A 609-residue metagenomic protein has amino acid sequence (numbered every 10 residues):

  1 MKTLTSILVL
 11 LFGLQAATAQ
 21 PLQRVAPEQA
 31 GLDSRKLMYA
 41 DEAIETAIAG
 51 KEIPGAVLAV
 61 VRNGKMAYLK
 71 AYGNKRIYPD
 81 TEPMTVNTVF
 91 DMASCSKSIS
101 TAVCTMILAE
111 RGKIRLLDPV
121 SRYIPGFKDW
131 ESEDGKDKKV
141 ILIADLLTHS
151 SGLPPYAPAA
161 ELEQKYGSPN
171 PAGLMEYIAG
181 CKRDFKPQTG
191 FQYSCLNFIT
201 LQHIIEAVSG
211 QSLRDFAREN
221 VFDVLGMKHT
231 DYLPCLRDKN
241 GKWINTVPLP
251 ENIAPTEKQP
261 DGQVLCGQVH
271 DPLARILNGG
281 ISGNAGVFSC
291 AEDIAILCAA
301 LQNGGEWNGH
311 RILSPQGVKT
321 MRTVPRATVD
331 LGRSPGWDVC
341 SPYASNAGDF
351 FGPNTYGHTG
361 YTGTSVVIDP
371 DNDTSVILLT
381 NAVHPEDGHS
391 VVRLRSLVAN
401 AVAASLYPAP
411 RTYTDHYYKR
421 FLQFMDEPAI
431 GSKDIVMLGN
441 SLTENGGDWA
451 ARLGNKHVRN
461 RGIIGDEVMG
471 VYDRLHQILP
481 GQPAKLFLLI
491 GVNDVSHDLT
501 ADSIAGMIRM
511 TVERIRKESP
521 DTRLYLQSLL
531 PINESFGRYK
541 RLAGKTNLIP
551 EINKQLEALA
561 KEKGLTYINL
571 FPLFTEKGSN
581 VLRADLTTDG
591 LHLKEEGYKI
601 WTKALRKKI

Functional and structural regions predicted by a protein language model:
M1-P21: Bacterial Sec-dependent N-terminal signal peptides
V25-F90, K113, D129-W130, E176-G180 (+1 more regions): Short, conserved catalytic-motif segment at the N-terminal edge
M38-I44, L58, G64, D91-L117 (+4 more regions): Active-site SXXK
E131-N354: Short, surface-exposed loop or secondary-structure junction motifs that flank catalytic or metal-binding residues
Q302, G462-I464, F487-S496, L529 (+2 more regions): Cell-envelope and extracellular/periplasmic
V366, D373-A382: Short, well-ordered beta-strand elements
A409-K485: Serine-esterase "nucleophile elbow" of acetyl-processing enzymes
P531-I609: Catalytic His-Asp segment of secreted/periplasmic serine-dependent ester chemistry enzymes
